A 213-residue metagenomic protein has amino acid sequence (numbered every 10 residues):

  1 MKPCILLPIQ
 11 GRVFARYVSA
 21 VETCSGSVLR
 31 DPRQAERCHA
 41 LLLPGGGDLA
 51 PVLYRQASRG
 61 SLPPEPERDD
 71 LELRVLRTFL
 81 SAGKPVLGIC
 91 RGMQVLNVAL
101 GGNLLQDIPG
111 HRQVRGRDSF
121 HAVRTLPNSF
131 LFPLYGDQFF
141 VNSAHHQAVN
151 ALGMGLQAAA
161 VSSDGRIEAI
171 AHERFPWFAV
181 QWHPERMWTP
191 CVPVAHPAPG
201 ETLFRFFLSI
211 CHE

Functional and structural regions predicted by a protein language model:
M1-I89, N97-L105, P109-F120, R124-Y135 (+5 more regions): N-terminal beta1-alpha1 cap of cysteine-dependent amidohydrolase-like domains
G92: Conserved SAM-binding loop
S143: Short, basic/aromatic recognition patches
